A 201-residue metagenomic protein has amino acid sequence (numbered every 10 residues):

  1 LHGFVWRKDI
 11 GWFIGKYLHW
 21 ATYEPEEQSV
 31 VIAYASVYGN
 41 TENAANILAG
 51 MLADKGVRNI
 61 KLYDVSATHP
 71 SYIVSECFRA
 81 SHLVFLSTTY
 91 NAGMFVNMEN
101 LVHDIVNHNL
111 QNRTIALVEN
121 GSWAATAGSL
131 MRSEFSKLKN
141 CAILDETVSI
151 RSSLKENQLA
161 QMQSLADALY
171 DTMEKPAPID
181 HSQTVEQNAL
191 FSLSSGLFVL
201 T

Functional and structural regions predicted by a protein language model:
L1-D9, G15, H19-Q28, I47-Y63 (+1 more regions): FMN-binding flavodoxin-like domain, especially the glycine-rich phosphate-binding loop
Q28-S29, A33-A35: Beta-propeller domains
A35-S36, N120: Structural motif
S36-Y38, S195-G196: Short polar catalytic/cofactor-binding loops
T41: Glycine-rich phosphate/diphosphate-binding loop of Rossmann-like nucleotide-binding domains
H69: Active-site loop segments of alpha/beta catalytic cores
D180-T201: N-terminal structural module
